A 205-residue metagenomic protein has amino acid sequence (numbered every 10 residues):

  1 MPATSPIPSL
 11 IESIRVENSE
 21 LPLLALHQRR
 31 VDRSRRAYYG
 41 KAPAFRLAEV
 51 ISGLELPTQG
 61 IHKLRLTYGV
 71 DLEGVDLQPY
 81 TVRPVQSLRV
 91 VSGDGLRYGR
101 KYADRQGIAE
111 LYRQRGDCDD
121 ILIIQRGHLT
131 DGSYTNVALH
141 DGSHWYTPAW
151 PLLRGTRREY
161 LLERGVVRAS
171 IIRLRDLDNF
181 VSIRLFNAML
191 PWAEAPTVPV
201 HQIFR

Functional and structural regions predicted by a protein language model:
M1-H128, H144, W150-R205: Conserved alpha/beta cores of soluble small-molecule-handling proteins
Q125, S133, D141: A cytosolic small-molecule/anion-sensing beta-strand core signal
T130-N136: Short beta-strand/strand-turn micro-motif
V137-A138, L153: A short acidic/small-residue loop/turn micro-motif
A138-L139, R184: Broad hydrophobic/π-residue packing in well-ordered secondary structure
